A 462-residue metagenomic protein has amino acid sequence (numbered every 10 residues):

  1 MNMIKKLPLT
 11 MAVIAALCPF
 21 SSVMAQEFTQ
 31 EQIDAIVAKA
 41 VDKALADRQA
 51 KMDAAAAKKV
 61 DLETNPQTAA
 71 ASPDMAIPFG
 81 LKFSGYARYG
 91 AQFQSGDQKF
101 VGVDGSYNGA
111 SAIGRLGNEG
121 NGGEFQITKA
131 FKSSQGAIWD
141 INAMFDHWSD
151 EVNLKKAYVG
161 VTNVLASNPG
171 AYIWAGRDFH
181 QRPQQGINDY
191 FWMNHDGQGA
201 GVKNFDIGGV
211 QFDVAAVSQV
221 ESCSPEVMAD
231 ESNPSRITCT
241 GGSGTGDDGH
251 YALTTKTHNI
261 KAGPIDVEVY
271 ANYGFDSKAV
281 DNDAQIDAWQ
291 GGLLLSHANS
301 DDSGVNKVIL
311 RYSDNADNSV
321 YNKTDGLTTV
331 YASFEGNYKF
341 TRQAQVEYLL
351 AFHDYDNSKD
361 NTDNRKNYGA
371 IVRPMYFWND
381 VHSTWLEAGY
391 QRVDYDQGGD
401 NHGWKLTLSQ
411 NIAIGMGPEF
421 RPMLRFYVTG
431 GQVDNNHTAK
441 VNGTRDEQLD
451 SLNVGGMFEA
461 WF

Functional and structural regions predicted by a protein language model:
M1-T10: Bacterial N-terminal signal peptides that target proteins for export
M11-P19: Bacterial N-terminal signal peptides
F20-A25: Sec/Tat signal peptide C-region and signal peptidase I cleavage site
Q26-N168, I173, K203-F205, N337 (+4 more regions): Beta-barrel outer-membrane channel/assembly domains of diderm bacteria
S72, A112-L116, D146-D150, G186-F191 (+6 more regions): Outer-membrane beta-barrel domain signature
Y89-S95, F145-S149, R177-Q181, A216-S222 (+9 more regions): Transmembrane beta-strands of outer-membrane beta-barrel pores
G90-R115, N153-Y158, L165-G263, E268-Y270 (+2 more regions): Surface-exposed coil loops of outer-membrane beta-barrel proteins
D248-L253, H258-Y395, H402-L406, A460: Detector for outer-membrane/organellar transmembrane beta-barrel domains, recognizing the amphipathic beta-strand
